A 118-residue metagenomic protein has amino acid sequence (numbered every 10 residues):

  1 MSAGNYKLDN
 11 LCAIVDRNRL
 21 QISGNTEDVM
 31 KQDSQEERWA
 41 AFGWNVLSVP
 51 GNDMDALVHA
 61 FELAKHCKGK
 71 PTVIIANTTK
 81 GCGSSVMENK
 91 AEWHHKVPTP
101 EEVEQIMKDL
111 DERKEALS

Functional and structural regions predicted by a protein language model:
M1-S118: Glycine-rich ThDP/TPP pyrophosphate-binding loop and its adjacent helix/strand module within ThDP-dependent enzymes
